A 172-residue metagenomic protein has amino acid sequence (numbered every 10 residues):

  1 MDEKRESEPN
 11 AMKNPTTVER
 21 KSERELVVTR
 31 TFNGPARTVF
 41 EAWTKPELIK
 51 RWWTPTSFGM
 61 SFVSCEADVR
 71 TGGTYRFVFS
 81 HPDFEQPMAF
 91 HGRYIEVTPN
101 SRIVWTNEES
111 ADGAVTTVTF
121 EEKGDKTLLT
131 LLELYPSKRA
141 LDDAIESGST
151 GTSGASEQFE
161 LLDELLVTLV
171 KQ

Functional and structural regions predicted by a protein language model:
D2-G59: Hydrophobic ligand-binding cavity/cleft-lining segments
E3, E25, V104-E157: Beta-strand/loop substructures that line and gate deep hydrophobic ligand-binding cavities in soluble
V27-V28, E47-P87, Q172: Short beta-edge strand/loop motif at the mouth of beta-sheet-based domains
R30, S64-A67, F90-I95, N107 (+1 more regions): Hydrophobic/aromatic beta-strand elements that line small-molecule binding cavities or substrate pockets in beta-rich
A36-R37, D68-T71, I95-S101, T119-L128: A short, structured loop/turn motif at beta-sheet edges
V39, I49, Y75-F77, Y94 (+4 more regions): Hydrophobic pocket/interface hotspot
W43, W53, N107-E109, L166: Short, flexible helix/strand-to-coil boundary loops that buttress conserved ligand/catalytic motifs in alpha/beta
L166-Q172: Short, highly charged C-terminal tails/helix-capping segments
